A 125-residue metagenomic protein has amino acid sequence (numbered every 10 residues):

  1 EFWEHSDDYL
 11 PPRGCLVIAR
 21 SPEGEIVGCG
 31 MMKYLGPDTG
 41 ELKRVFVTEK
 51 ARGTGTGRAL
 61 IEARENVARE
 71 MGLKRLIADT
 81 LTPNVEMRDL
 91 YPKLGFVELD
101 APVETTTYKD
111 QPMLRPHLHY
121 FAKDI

Functional and structural regions predicted by a protein language model:
E1-K43, T48-E49, I61, V67 (+2 more regions): Acetyl-CoA-dependent GNAT
T48-K50, T54, T82-V85: Active-site acidic-Proline motif in GNAT/NAT acetyltransferases
R52, R69, P92: Short polybasic/polar patches that bind polyanions
T54, R58, E62: Residues forming the Rossmann-fold NAD(P)(H) cofactor-binding site
G55, G72, G95: Short glycine-rich hinge loops at helix-strand junctions in the catalytic core of two-component histidine kinases
L60, N84-M87: Conserved short alpha-helix immediately C-terminal to the canonical SAM/SAH-binding motif I of Rossmann-like
I61, A68-T80: Conserved GNAT acetyl-CoA-binding A-motif
I77-T80, R88, P92-Y120: Conserved catalytic-core motifs of GNAT/GCN5-like acyltransferases
